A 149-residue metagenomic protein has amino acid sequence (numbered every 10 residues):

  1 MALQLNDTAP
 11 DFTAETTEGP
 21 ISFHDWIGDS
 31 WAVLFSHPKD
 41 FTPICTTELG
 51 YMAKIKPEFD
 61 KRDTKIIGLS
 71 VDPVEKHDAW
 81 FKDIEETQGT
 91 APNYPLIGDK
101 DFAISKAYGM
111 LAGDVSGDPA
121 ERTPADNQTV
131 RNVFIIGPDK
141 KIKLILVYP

Functional and structural regions predicted by a protein language model:
M1-P149: Chalcogenol-based redox active-site neighborhoods
